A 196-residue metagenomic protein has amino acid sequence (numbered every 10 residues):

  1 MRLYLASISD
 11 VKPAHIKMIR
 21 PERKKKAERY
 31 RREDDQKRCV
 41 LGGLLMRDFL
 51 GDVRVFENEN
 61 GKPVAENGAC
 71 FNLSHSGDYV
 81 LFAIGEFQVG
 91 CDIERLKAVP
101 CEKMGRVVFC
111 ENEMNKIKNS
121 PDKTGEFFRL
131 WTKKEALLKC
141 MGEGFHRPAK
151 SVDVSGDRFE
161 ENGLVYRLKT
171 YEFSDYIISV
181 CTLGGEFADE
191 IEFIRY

Functional and structural regions predicted by a protein language model:
M1-Y196: Core catalytic alpha/beta fold that binds nucleotide/phospho-ligands
